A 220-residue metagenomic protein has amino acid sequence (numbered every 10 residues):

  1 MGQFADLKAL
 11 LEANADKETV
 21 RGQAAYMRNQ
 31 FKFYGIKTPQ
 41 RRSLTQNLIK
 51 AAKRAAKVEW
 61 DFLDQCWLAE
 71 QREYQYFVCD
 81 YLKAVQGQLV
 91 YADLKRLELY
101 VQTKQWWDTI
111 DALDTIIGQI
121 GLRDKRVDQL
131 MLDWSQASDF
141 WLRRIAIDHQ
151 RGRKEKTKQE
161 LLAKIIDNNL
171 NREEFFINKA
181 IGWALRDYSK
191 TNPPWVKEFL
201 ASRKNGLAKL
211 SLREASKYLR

Functional and structural regions predicted by a protein language model:
M1-R220: Alpha-helical scaffold domains
